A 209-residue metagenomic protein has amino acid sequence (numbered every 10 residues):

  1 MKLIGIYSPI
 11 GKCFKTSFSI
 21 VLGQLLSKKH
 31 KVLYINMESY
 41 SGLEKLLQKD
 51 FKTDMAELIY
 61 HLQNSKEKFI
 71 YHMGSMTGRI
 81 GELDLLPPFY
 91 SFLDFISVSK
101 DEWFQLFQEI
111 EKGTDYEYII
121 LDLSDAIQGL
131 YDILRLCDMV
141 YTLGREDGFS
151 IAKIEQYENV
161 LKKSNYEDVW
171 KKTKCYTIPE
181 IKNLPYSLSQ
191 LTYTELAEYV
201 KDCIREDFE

Functional and structural regions predicted by a protein language model:
K2-S39: Walker A/P-loop phosphate-binding motif and the immediately C-terminal alpha-helix
I4, L33-I35, D84-L86, M139-Y141 (+1 more regions): Hydrophobic/aromatic beta-strand patches that form the interior of the parallel beta-sheet core in alpha/beta enzyme
I6-Y7, I35-N36, P87-P88, I120-D122 (+1 more regions): Conserved beta-strand segments of the P-loop GTPase G domain that flank and frequently precede/overlap
S8-I10, M37-E111: P-loop/Walker-type NTP enzyme "switch/lid" segment
K15-T16, F95-S99, F149-Q156: Active-site-adjacent loop/helix micro-motif of nuclease/hydrolase catalytic cores
Q105-T192: Conserved catalytic-core segment of NTP-binding enzymes
Y186-E209: NTP-binding/hydrolysis catalytic cores, primarily Walker-type P-loop NTPases
